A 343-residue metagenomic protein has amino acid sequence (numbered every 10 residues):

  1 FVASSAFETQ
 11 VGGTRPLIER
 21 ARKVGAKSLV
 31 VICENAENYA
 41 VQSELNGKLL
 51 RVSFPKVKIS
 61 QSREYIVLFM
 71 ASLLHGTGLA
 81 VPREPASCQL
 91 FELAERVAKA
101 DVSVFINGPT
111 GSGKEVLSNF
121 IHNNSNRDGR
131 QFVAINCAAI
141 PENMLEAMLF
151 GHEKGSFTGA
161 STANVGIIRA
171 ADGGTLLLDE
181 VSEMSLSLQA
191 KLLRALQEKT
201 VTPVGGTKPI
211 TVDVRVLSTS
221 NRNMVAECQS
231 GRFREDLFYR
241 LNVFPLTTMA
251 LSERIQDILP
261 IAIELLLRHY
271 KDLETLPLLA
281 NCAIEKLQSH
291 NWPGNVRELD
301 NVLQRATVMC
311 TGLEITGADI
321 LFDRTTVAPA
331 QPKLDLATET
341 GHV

Functional and structural regions predicted by a protein language model:
F1-H75: N-terminal accessory segments that target, anchor, or regulate ATP-driven/P-loop NTPase machines and associated
L68-F91, N143, A337, G341: Dynamic helix-loop-helix/coil hinge segments at AAA+ ATPase domain boundaries and subdomain interfaces
L79, L93-S161, I168-S185, A250-I255 (+1 more regions): Conserved post-Walker A coupling segment in P-loop NTPases
R83, D128-R130, G205-R215, N223-P329: Nucleotide-binding/hydrolysis machinery
R83-S87, Q189, I255, A262 (+1 more regions): The cytosolic transmitter module of two-component sensor histidine kinases
L90, A94, S112, I135 (+11 more regions): Conserved RecA-like P-loop NTPase ATPase core
F120, M148, K191-R194, T200 (+3 more regions): Alpha-helical transmission elements in cytosolic ATPase-linked domains
A163-G173, L177, S185-K191, V204-N221 (+2 more regions): AAA+/SF3 P-loop NTPase mechanochemical coupling elements
